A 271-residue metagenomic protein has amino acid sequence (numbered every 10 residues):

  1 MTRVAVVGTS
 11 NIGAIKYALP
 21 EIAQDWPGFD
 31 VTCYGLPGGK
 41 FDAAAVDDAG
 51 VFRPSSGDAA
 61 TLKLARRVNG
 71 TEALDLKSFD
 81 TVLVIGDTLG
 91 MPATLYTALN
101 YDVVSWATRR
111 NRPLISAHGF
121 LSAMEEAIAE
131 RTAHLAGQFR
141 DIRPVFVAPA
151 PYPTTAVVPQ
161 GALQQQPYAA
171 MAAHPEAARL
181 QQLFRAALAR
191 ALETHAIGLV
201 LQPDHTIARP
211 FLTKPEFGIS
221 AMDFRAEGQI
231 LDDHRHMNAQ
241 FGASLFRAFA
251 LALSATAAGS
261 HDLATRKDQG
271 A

Functional and structural regions predicted by a protein language model:
M1-K77, D233: Basic, amphipathic N-terminal segments that precede the first structured/catalytic domain
G13-K16, F41-A43, G90-L95, P153-P159 (+1 more regions): Short catalytic/ligand-binding loop motif for oxyanion handling, primarily in non-cytosolic enzymes, centered on
K63-L83, E130-V145: Short amphipathic alpha-helices and their capping/turn segments at secondary-structure boundaries
R67-S122, Y152-P159: Oxyanion-hole/transition-state-stabilizing segment in secreted/luminal serine hydrolases and related acyltransferases
A98, A107-E130, Q165-R179: Surface-exposed cleft-lining segments at the edges of enzyme active sites
V147-P151, A196-T213, L263: Acidic carboxylate-rich catalytic motifs and surrounding loops in phosphoryl-/glycosyl-chemistry enzymes
V157-D204, H234: Substrate-gating cap/lid alpha-helix
I219-K267: Histidine-centered active-site loop/cap adjacent to the catalytic His in serine esterases/O-acetyl transfer systems
